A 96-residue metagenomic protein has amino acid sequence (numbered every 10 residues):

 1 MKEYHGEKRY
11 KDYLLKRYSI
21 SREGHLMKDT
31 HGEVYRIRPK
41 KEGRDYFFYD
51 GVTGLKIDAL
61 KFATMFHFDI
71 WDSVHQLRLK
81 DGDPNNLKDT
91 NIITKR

Functional and structural regions predicted by a protein language model:
M1-H75, D81-R96: Conserved recognition-core residues within compact binding domains
